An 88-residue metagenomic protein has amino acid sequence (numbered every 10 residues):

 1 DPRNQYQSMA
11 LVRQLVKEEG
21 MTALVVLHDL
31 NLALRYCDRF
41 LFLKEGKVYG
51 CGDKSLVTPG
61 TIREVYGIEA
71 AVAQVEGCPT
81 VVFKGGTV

Functional and structural regions predicted by a protein language model:
D1: ABC-family nucleotide-binding domains
Q5-E19: Helical segment within the ABC ATPase nucleotide-binding domain
L27-H28: H-loop/switch region of ABC-family ATPase nucleotide-binding domains
A33-R35: A short, surface-exposed alpha-helical micro-motif characterized by mixed small hydrophobic and charged/polar residues
L41: Conserved catalytic/dimer-interface elements of ABC ATPase nucleotide-binding domains
C51-G52: ABC ATPase "signature
S55, P59-G60, V65-V88: ABC ATPase nucleotide-binding domains
